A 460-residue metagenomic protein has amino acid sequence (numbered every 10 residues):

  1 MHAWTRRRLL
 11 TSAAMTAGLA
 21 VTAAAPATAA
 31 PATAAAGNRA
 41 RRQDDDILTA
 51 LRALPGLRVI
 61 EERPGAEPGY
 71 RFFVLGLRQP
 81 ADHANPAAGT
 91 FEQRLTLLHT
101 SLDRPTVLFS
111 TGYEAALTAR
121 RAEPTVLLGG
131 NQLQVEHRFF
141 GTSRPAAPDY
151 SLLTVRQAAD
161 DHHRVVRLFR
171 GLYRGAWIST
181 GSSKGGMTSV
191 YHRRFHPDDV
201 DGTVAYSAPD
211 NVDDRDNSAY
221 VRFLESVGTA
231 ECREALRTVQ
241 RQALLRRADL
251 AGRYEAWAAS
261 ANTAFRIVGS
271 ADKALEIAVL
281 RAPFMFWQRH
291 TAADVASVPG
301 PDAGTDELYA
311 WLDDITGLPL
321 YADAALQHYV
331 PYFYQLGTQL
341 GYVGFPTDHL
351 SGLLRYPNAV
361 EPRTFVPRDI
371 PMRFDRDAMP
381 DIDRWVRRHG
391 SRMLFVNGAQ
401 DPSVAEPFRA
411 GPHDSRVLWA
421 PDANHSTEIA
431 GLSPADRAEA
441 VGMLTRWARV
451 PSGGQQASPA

Functional and structural regions predicted by a protein language model:
H2, R8-A29: N-terminal export signals
A36-N131, S433-A460: Catalytic-loop region of hydrolases
G76, D82-A159, F365, I370-H389 (+2 more regions): N-terminal cap/lid subdomain of alpha/beta-hydrolase-fold enzymes
Y173-S182: Alpha/beta-hydrolase fold nucleophile elbow
G186-P197: Short glycine-enriched nucleophile-adjacent loop and the immediately C-terminal alpha-helix near the catalytic center
V200-A251: A catalytic-pocket lid/entrance helix-loop region that shapes and gates access to the active site across common
Y254-D377, D383: Alpha/beta-hydrolase fold active-site neighborhood
F395-N397: Short beta-strand/loop motif that positions the catalytic acidic residue of the alpha/beta-hydrolase fold
